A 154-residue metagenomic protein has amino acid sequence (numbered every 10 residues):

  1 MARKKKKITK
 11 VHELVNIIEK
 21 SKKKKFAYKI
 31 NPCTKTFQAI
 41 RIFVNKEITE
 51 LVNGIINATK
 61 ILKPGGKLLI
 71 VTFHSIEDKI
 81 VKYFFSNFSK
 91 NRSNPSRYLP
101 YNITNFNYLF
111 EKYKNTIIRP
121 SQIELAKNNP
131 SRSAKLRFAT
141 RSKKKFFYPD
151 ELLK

Functional and structural regions predicted by a protein language model:
M1-K154: S-adenosyl-L-methionine-dependent methyltransferase catalytic core, i.e., the SAM/SAH-binding region
